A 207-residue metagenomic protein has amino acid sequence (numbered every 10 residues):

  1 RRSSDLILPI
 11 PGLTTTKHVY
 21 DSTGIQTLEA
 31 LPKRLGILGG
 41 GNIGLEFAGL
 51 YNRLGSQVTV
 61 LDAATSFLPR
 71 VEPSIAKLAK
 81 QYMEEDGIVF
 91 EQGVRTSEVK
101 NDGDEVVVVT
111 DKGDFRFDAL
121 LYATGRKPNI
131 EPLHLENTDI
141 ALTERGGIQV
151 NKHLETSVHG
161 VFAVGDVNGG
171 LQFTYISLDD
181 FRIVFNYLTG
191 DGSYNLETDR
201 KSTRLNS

Functional and structural regions predicted by a protein language model:
R1-S3, L205-S207: Short, small-residue-biased leader/transition segments that mark boundaries at the very start of proteins
S4-Y20: Extended, non-globular alpha-helical segments
P9-G12, V71-P73, P132, T174: Short acidic, glycine/serine/threonine-rich loops at helix termini
G12, H18, S66, R95-E98 (+3 more regions): Conserved beta-strand positions that form and line the central face of beta-propeller blades
T15-P32, F115-Y194: FAD-site-proximal beta/loop scaffold in flavoenzymes
Q26-T27, P32-G36, N42-E105, D111 (+2 more regions): Rossmann-like dinucleotide-binding cores of NAD(P)H-dependent redox enzymes
